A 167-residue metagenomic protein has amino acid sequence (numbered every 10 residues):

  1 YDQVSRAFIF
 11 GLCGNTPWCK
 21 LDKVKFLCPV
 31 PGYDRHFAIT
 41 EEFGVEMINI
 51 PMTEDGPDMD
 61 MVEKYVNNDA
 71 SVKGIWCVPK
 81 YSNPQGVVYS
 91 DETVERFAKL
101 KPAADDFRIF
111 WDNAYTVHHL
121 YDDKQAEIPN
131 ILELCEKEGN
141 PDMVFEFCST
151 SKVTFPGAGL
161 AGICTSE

Functional and structural regions predicted by a protein language model:
Y1-D105, T116-E138: Conserved core of the PLP fold type I
I48, F110, E146: Conserved Rossmann-like nucleotide-binding pocket used by diverse enzymes that bind dinucleotide cofactors
G74, R108, F145: Hydrophobic "anchor" residues on beta-strands that sit immediately upstream of conserved functional sites
N113: Walker B catalytic acidic pair
T116-H118, A126-E167: Active-site PLP attachment segment
